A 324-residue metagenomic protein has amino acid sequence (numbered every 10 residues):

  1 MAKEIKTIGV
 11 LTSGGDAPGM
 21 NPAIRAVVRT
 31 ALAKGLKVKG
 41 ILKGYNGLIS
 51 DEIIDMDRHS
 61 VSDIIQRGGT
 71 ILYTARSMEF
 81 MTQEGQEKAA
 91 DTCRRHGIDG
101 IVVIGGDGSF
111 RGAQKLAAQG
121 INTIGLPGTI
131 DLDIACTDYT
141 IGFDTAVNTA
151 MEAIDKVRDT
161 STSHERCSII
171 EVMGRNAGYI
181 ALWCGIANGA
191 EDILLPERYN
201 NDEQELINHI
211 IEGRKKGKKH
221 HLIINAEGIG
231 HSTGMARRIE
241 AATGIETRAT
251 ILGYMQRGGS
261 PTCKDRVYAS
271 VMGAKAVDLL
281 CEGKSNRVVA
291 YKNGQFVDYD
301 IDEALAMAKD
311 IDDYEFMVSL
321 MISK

Functional and structural regions predicted by a protein language model:
A2, L48-I101, G108-S109, I141-N148 (+2 more regions): Glycine-rich oxoanion-binding loops at beta->alpha junctions
A2-I49: N-terminal phosphate-binding or glycine-rich loops at protein starts, especially the Walker A/P-loop of NTPases
S13-D16, I41-G47, R76-S77, G106-G108 (+7 more regions): Short, ordered loop/turn segments at secondary-structure junctions
P22-V27, G108-I121, A181: Short Gly/Thr/Asp-enriched flexible loops that form oxyanion-binding sites at enzyme active sites
V103-G105, K115, N122, F143-E246 (+1 more regions): Accessory alpha-helical/coil subdomains and C-terminal extensions that flank or cap enzyme catalytic cores
G258-S270, V277-C281: Catalytic, metal-anchored helix/loop core of enzyme active sites in primary metabolism
R287-K324: Phosphate-binding loop/pocket of nucleotide- and phosphate-handling active sites
